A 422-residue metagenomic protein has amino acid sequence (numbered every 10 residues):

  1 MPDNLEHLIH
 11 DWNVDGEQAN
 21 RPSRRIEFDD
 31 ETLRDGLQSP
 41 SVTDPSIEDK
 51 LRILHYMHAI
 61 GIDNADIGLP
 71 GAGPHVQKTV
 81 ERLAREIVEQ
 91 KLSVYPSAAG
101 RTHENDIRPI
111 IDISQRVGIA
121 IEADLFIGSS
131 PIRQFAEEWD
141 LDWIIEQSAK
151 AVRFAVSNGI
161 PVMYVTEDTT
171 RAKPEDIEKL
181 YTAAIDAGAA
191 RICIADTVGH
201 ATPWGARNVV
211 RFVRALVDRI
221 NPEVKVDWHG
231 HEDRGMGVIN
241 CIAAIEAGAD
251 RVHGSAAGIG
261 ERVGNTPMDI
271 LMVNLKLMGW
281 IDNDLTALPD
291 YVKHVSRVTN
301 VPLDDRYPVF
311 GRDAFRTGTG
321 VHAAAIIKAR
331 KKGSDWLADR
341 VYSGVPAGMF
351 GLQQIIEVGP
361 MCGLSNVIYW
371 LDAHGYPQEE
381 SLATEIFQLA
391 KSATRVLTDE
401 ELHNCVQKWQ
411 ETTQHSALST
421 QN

Functional and structural regions predicted by a protein language model:
M1-R34, I281-S416, N422: A mid-to-C-terminal "edge-of-domain" accessory segment
M1-T102, I355-V358, C362, A373 (+3 more regions): N-terminal capping/small domains of soluble enzymes
E27-T32, N64-D66, S97, E122-D124 (+7 more regions): Structured core elements
F28, D44-I62, V80-Q90, E104-V224 (+1 more regions): Alpha/beta enzyme core
R34, P70-A72, S97-H103, F126-S130 (+4 more regions): Active-site beta-loop-alpha junctions enriched in small/polar residues
P45-E48, R52, P74-K78, N105 (+15 more regions): Conserved active-site and cofactor/substrate-binding residues in soluble primary-metabolism enzymes
I60, E86-Q90, I113-V117, A151-F154 (+11 more regions): Change "in soluble alpha/beta enzymes" to "in soluble alpha/beta proteins
V198-G333: Catalytic alpha/beta core domains of metabolic enzymes, predominantly
